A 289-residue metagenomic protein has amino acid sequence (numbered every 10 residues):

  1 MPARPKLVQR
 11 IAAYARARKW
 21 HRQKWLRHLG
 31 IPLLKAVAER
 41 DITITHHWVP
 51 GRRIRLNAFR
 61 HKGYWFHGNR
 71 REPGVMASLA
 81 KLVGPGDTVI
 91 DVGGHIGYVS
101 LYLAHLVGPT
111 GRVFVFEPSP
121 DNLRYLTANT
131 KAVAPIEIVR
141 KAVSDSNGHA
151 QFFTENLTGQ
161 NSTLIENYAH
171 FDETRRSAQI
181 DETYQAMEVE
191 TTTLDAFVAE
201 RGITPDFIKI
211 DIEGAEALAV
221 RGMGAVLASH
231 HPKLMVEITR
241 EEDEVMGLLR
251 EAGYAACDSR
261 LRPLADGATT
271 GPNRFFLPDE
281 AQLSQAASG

Functional and structural regions predicted by a protein language model:
M1-G289: Phosphate/nucleotide-binding beta-alpha loop and adjacent structural elements of enzyme active sites
